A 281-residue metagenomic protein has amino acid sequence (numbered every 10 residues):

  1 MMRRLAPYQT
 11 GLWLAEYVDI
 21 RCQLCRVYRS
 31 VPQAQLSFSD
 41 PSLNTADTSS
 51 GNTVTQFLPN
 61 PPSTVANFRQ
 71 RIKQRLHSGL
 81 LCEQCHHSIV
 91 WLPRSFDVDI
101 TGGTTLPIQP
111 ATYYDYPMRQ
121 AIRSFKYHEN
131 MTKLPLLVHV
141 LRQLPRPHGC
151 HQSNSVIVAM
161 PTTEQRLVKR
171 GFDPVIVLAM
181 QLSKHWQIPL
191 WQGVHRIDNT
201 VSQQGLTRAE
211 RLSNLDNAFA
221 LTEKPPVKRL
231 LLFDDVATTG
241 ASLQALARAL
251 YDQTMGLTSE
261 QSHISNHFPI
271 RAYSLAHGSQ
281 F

Functional and structural regions predicted by a protein language model:
M1-F281: Glycine-rich phosphate/pyrophosphate-handling loop used in enzymes and phosphotransfer proteins
